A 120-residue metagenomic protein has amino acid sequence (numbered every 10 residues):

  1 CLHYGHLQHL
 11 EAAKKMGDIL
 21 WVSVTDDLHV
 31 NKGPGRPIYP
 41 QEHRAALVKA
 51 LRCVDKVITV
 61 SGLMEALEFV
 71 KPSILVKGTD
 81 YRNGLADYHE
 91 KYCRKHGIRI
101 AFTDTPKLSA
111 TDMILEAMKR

Functional and structural regions predicted by a protein language model:
C1-R120: Nucleotidyltransferase catalytic core that binds NTPs
